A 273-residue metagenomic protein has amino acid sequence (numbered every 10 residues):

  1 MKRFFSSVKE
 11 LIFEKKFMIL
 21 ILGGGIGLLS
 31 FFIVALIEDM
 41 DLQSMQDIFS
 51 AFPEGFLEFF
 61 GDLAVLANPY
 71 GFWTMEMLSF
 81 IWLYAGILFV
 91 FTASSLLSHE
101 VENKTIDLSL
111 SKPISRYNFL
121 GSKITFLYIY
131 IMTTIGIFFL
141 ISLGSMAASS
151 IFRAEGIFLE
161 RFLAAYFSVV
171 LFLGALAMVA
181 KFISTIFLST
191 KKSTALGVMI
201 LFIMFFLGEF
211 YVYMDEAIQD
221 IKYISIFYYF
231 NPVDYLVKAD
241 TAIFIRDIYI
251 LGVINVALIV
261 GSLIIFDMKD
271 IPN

Functional and structural regions predicted by a protein language model:
M1-I26: Aromatic- and glycine-rich beta-strand/loop motifs that create alpha-glucan
S7, E14-K15, F32-F72, I186 (+1 more regions): Terminal transmembrane helical anchor/hairpin motif
F31-V34, A67-L78, G121-L176, A180-K181: Secretory targeting signals
W73-H99, V198: Long, hydrophobic alpha-helical segments
F89-A93, I141, A175-V179, I226 (+1 more regions): Hydrophobic/aromatic residues in alpha-helical transmembrane segments
V90-S111, I124: Transmembrane helix boundary and interhelical loop/hinge segments in multi-pass membrane proteins
S115-R116: Short coil/turn motifs that cap or connect alpha-helices
S168-F202: A structural motif at transmembrane helix-loop-helix junctions in multipass membrane proteins
